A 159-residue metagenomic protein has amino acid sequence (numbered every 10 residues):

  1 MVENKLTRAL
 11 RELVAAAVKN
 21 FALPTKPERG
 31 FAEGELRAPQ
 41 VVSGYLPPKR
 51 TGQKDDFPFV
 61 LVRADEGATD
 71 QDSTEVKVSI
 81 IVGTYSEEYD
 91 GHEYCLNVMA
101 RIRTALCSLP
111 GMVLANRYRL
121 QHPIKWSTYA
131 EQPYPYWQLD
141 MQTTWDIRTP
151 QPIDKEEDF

Functional and structural regions predicted by a protein language model:
M1-D70, D154-F159: Small/polar-rich, solvent-exposed N-terminal microdomains that initiate assembly or binding
N4, Y89-L96: Ordered, soluble secondary-structure elements with a strong preference for glycine-centered loop motifs and nearby
F57-F59, E75-K77, Y136-D140: Extracellular structured ligand-interaction cores
A64-D65, G83, T144: Generic short beta-strand segments
G67-S73, A130-Y134: Short, solvent-exposed beta-strand/turn "edge" segments of beta-rich domains on protein surfaces
D70, S86-D90, I147-Q151: Residue-level signal for secondary-structure boundary sites
E75-E88: Short acidic, glycine/tyrosine-flanked loop/strand segments centered on an H-E-D-like triad
E93-F159: Acidic-leaning, charged glycine-interspersed low-complexity segments
